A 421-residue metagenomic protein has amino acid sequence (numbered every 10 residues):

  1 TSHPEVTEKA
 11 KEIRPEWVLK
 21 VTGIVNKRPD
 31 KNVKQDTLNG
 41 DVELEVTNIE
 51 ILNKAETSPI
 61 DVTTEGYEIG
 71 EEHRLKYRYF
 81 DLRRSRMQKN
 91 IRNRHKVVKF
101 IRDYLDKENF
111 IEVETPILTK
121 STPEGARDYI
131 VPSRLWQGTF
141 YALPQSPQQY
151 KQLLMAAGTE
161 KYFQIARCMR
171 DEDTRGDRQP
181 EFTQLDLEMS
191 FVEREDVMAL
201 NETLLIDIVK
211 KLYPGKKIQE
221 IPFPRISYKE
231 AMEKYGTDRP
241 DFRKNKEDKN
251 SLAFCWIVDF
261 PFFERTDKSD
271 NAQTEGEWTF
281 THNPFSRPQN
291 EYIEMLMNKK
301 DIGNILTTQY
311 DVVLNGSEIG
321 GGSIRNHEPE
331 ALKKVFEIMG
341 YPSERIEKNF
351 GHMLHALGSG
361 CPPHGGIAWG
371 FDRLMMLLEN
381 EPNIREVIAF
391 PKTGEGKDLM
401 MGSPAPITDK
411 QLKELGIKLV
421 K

Functional and structural regions predicted by a protein language model:
T1-K421: Class II aminoacyl-tRNA synthetase catalytic cores and aaRS-like
